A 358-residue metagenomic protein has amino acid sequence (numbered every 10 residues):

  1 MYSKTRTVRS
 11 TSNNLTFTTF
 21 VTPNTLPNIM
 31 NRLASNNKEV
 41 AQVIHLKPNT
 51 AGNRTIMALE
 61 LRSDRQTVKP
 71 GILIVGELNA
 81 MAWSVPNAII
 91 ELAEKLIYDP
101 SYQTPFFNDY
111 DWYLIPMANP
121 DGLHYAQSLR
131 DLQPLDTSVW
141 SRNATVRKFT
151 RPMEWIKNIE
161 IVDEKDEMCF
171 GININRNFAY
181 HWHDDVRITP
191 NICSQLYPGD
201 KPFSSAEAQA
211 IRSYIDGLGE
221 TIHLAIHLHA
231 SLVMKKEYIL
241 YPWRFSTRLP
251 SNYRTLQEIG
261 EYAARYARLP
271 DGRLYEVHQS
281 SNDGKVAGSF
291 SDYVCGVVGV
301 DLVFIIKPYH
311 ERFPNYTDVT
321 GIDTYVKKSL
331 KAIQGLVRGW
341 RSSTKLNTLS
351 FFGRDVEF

Functional and structural regions predicted by a protein language model:
M1-F20, N173-F358: C-terminal accessory segments enriched in acidic
M1-T55: Short glycine- and acidic-rich boundary segments immediately preceding or forming the N-terminal edge of structured
T19-L26, P48-R54, A82-I89, F203-E207 (+1 more regions): Phosphate/oxyanion-binding active-site loops and adjacent basic polyanion-contact surfaces
Q42-K47, Y102-D109, I226, Y275-Q279: Surface-exposed patches in mature extracellular/periplasmic domains of secreted proteins
R54-A58, G171: Short glycine-rich loop/turn motifs
A58-V68, E77: Short beta-strand-to-loop junctions in surface cap/lid or active-site-entrance loops
K69-G71, A82-S251, I305-K307, P314: Active-site/substrate-binding loop(s) of hydrolase catalytic cores
L73, L78-N79: Flexible propeptides and autoinhibitory/regulatory segments associated with cysteine proteases
